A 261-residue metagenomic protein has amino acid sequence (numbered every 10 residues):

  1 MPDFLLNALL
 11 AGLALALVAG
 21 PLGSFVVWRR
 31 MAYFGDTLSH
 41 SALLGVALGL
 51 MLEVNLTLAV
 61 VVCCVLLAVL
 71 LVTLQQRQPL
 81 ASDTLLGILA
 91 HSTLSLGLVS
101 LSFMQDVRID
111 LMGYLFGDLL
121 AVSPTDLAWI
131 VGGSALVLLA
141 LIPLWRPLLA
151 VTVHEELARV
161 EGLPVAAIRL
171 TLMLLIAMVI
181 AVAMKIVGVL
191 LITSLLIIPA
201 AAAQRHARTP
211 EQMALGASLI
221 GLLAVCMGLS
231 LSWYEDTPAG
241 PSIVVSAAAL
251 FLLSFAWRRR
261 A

Functional and structural regions predicted by a protein language model:
M1, L115-L120, I220-W257: C-terminal binding/interaction regions
M1-L17: Membrane-interfacial amphipathic/re-entrant helices at transmembrane-helix boundaries
L6-N7, Q78, L86-R146: Transmembrane helix-bundle core of multi-pass membrane transporters and related energy-transducing complexes
A8-A11, L56-C64, D83-G87, V131 (+2 more regions): Loop-to-transmembrane alpha-helix initiation sites
S24-V107, A203-G216, S232-Y234, W257-R260: Short loop segments and helix-boundary regions at transmembrane helix junctions of multi-pass inner-membrane proteins
S41-M51, L89-L101, A121, V165-L175 (+2 more regions): Small-residue-rich segments of transmembrane alpha-helices in multi-pass membrane proteins, especially helix faces
L127-P199: Helix-loop-helix "hairpin" substructures at the membrane interface of multi-pass membrane proteins
L190-P241: Transmembrane alpha-helical segments in multi-pass inner-membrane proteins
